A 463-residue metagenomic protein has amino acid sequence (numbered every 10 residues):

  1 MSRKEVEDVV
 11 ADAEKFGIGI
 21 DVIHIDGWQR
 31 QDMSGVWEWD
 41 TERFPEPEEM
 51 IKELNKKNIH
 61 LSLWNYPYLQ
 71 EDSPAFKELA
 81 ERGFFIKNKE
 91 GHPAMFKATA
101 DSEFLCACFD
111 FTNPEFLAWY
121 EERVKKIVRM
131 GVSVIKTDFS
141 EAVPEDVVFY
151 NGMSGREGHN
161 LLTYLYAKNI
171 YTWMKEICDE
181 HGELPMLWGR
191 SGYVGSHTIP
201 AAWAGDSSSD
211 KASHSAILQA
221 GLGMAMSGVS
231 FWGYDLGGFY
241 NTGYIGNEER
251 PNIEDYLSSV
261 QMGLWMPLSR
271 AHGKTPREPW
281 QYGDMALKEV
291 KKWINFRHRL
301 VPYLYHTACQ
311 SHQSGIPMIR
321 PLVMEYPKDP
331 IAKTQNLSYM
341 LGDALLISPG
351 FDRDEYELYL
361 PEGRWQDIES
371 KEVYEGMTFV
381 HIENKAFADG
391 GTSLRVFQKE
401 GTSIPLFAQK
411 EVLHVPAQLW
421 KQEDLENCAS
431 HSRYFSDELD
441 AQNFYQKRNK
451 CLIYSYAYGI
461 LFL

Functional and structural regions predicted by a protein language model:
M1-L394, Q398-K399, Y458: Catalytic-domain carbohydrate-binding cleft regions of carbohydrate-active enzymes
V396-L463: Accessory, solvent-exposed terminal regions and/or long lumenal/extracellular loops of proteins
